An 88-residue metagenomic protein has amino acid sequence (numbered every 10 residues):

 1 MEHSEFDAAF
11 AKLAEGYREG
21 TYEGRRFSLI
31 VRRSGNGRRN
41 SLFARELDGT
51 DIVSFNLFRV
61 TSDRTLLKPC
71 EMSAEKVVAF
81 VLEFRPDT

Functional and structural regions predicted by a protein language model:
M1-I30: Negatively charged, low-complexity tracts enriched in Asp/Glu with abundant Ser/Thr
A8-A14, A44, A74, A79: A sequence-composition feature that detects small, non-aromatic residues
G35-K76: Acidic, aromatic-enriched beta-alpha/helix-loop junctions
A79-D87: Well-ordered alpha/beta subsegment
